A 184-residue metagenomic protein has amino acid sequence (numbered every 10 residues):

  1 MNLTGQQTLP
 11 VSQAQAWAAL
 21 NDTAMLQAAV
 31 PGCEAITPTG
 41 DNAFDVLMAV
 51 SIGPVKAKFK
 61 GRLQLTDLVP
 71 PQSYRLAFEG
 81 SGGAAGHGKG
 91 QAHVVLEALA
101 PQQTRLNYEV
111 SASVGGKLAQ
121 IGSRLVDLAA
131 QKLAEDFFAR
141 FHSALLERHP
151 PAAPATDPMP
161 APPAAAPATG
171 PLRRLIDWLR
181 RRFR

Functional and structural regions predicted by a protein language model:
M1-D45, S51, D157-R184: Hydrophobic ligand-binding cavity/cleft-lining segments
N2-Q6, A43-D45, K58-K60, S73 (+2 more regions): Intrinsic-disorder/low-complexity, polar/charged segments enriched in Ser/Thr/Lys/Arg/Asp/Glu/Gln
G5-Q7, C33-E34, K60-D67, G90-A98: Hydrophobic/aromatic beta-strand elements that line small-molecule binding cavities or substrate pockets in beta-rich
A16, L20, L26, L65 (+2 more regions): Hydrophobic pocket/interface hotspot
P38-E79: Glycine-rich portal/gate segments that line the openings of hydrophobic small-molecule binding cavities
P54-K56, G115-K132, A168-F183: Alpha-helical membrane-targeting segments
R62, E79-A129: Beta-strand/loop substructures that line and gate deep hydrophobic ligand-binding cavities in soluble
K117-A155: A conserved amphipathic terminal alpha-helix motif
